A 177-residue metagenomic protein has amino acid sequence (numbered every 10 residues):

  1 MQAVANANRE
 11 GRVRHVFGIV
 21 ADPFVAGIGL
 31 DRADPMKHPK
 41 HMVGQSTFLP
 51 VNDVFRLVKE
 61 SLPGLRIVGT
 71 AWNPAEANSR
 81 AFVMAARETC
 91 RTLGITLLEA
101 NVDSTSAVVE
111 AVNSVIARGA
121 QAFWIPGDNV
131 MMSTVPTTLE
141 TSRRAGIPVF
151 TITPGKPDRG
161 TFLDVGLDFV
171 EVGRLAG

Functional and structural regions predicted by a protein language model:
M1-G177: Short hydrophobic alpha-helices and adjacent helix-cap/hinge residues
